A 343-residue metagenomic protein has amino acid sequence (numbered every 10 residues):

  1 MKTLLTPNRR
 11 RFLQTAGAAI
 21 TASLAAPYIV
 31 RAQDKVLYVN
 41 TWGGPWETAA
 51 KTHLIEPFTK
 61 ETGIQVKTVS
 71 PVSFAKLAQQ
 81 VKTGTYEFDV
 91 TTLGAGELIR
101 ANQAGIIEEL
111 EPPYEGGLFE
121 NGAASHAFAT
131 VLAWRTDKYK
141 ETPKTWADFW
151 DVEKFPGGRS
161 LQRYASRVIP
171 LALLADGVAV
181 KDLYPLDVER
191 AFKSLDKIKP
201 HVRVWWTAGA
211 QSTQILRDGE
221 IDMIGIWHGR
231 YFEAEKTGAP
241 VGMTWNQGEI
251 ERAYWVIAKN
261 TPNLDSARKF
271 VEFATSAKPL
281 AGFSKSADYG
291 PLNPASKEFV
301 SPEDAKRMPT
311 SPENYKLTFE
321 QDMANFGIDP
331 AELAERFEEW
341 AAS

Functional and structural regions predicted by a protein language model:
M1-R11, A16-L24: N-terminal secretory signal peptides
Q33-A101: Early extracytoplasmic/lumenal segment of secretory-pathway proteins
G44-A49, Y86-R217: Extracytoplasmic ligand-binding site segments that recognize negatively charged/polar headgroups
G96-N102, R217, D222-P240: A ligand-binding cleft/hinge motif common to bilobed small-molecule-binding domains
F128, E189-I198, E235-T261, K297: Periplasmic-binding protein-like
A129-K138, L173-V178, R252-S266, G282-K285: A bilobed periplasmic-binding-protein/Venus flytrap-type ligand-binding module shared by bacterial periplasmic
A258-L317: Mature extracytoplasmic/periplasmic domains
Y315-S343: Conserved C-terminal helix/tail region of periplasmic/extracytoplasmic solute-binding proteins
